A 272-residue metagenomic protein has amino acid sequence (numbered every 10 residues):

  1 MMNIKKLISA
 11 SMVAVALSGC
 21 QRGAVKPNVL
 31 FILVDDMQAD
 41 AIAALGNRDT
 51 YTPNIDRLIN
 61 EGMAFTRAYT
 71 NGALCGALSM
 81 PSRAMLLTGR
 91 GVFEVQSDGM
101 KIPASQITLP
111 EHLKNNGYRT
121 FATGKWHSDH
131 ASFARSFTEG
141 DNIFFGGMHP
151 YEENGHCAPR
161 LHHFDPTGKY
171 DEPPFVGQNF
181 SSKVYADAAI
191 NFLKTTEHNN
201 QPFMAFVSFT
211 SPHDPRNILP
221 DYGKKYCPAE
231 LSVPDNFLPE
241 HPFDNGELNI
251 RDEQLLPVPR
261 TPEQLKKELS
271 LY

Functional and structural regions predicted by a protein language model:
M2-I8, C20-Y272: Formylglycine-dependent sulfatase
S9-V13, L17: Hydrophobic helical h-region of N-terminal Sec-dependent signal peptides in bacterial secretory/periplasmic proteins
